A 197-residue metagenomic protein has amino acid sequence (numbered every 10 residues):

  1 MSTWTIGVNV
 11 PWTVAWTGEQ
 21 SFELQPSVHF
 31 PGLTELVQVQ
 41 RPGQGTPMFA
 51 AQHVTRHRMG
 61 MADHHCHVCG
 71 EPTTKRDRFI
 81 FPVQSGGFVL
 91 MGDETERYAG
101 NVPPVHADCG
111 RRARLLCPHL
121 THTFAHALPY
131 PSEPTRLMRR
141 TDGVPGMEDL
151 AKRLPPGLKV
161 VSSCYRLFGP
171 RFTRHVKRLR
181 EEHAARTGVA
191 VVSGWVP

Functional and structural regions predicted by a protein language model:
M1-M61, P131-P197: N-terminal alpha-helical interaction blocks
G45-Q52, Q84-G92: Short linear interaction motifs
M59-H65, A99-V102: Short metal-coordination and nucleic-acid-contact micro-motifs, chiefly zinc-binding Cys/His arrays
C66-G70, H106: Short cysteine-rich clusters marking metal-coordination/redox-active sites
T73-F79, L115-L116: Short, non-ligating residues that shape and space the ligands of small metal-coordination modules and catalytic
F88-P103: Short linker/helix segments within small regulatory modules
V105, C109-A113: Cys/His-coordinated zinc-finger cores
R114-R136: Polybasic, low-complexity binding patches
